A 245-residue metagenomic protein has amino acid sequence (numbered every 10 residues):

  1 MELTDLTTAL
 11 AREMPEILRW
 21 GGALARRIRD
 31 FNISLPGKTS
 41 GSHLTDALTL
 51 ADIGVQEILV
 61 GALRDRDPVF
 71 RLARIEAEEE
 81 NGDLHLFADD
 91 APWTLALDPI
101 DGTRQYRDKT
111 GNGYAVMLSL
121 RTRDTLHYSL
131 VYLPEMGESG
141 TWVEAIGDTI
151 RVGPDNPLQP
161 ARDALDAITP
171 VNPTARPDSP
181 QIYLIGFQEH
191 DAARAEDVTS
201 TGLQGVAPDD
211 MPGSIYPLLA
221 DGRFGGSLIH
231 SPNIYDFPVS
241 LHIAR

Functional and structural regions predicted by a protein language model:
M1-I100: N-terminal subdomain of lithium-sensitive/metallo-dependent phosphomonoesterases centered on the IMPase/IPPase/PAP
I33-S40, R151, S200-D209: Short secondary-structure junctions
I53, P99-G102, P134, M211 (+1 more regions): Generic detector of well-ordered alpha-helical packing
I58, A115, V239-I243: Short amphipathic alpha-helical face segments that pack within enzyme cores and frequently flank/anchor catalytic
R74, Y128, G225-G226: Short, Asp-centered acidic motifs that coordinate Mg2+ and/or phosphate in catalytic or ligand-binding sites
L86, R151-P177: Charged, glycine/proline-rich intrinsically disordered loops and linkers
A88-G153: DPxDG-like acidic metal-binding loop motif
L165-R245: An extended, acidic
